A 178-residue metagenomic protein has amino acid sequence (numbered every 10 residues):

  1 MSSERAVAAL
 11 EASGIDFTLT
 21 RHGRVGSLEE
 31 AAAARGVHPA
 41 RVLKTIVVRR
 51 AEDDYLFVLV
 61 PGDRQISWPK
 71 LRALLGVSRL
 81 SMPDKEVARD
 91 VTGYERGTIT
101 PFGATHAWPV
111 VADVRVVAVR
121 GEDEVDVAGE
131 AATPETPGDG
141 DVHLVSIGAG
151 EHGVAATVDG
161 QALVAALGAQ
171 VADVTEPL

Functional and structural regions predicted by a protein language model:
M1-L178: Extended, low-hydrophobicity, polar/charged segments
